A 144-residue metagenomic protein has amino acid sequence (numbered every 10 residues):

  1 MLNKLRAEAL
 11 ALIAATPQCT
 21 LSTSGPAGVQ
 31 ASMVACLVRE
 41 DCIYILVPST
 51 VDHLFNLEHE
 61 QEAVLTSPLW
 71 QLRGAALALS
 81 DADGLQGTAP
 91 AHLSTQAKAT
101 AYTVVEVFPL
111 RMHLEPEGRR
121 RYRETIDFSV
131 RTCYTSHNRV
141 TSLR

Functional and structural regions predicted by a protein language model:
M1-C19, N138-R144: Extreme N-terminal tail/first-helix region
A11, A15, V47-P48, H59 (+2 more regions): Conserved functional hotspots at enzyme active or ligand-binding sites that engage polyanionic ligands
A11-P26, E62-T66: A short, Trp-centered hydrophobic/proline-enriched beta-strand micro-motif
V29, I43-Y44, M112: Hydrophobic residues embedded in beta-strands of well-ordered beta-sheets
M33-A35, V104: Short, surface-exposed charged micro-motifs
L37-Q71: A short mixed-secondary-structure module that forms the rim of ligand-binding clefts
L69-R144: Charged, gly/pro-rich active-site loop segments
